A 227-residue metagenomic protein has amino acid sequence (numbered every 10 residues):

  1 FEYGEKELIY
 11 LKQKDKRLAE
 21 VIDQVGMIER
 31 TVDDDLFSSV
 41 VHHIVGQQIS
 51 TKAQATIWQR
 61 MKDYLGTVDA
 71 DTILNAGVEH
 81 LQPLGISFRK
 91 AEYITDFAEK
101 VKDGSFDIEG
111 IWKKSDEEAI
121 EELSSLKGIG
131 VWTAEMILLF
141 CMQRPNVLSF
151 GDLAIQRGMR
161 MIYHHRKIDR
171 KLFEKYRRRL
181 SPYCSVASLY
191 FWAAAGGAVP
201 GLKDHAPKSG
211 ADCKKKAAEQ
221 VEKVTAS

Functional and structural regions predicted by a protein language model:
F1-I28, E92, E117, V131-F140 (+1 more regions): C-terminal accessory module of base-excision DNA glycosylases/AP lyases that mediates lesion recognition and DNA
K6, Q13-Q59, D63-G66: A positional/architectural concept
R17-V21, I49-S50, Q54-S125, R179-S181: Alpha-helical ds-nucleic-acid-binding substructure associated with the helix-hairpin-helix region of base-excision DNA
G26-I28, D35-S38, Q47, L84 (+3 more regions): Flexible, active-site-adjacent loop/turn segments at secondary-structure boundaries
S39-I44, A76-H80, E118-E122, M136 (+2 more regions): A general alpha-helix detector
I44, G77, L81, S105 (+3 more regions): Short amphipathic alpha-helical interaction patches enriched in hydrophobic/aromatic residues with interspersed Lys/Arg
